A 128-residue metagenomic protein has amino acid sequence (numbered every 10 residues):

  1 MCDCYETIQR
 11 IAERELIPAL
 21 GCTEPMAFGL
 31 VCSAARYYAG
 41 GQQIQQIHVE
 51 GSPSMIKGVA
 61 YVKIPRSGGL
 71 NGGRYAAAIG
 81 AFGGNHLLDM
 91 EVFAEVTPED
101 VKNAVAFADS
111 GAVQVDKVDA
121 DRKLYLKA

Functional and structural regions predicted by a protein language model:
M1-A128: Generic N-terminal targeting/processing segments that precede catalytic cores or assembly contacts
